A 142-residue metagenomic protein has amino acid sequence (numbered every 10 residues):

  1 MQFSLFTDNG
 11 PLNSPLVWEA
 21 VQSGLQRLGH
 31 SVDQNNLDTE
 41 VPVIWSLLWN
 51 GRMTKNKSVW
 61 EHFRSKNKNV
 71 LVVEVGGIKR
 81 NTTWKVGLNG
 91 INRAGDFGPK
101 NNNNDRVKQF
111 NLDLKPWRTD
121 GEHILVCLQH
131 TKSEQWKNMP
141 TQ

Functional and structural regions predicted by a protein language model:
M1, D38, K66, T119-E122: Residue-level preference for short coil/turn positions at secondary-structure junctions
M1-M53, S133: N-terminal pre-catalytic "stem/leader" segment of glycosyltransferase-like enzymes
F3, V32, N69-L71, I124: Hydrophobic anchor at the start of a short beta-strand that flanks the dinucleotide cofactor-binding loop
F6-D8, V73, C127-Q129: Short hydrophobic segments within beta-strands
N13-W18, M53-S58, T82-K85, Q135-M139: A short acidic (Asp/Glu
V32-N36, N111-D120: Short boundary motifs at domain starts and secondary-structure transition points
L48-L114: Active-site-proximal region of nucleotide-activated glycan assembly enzymes, centered on histidine/acidic-rich loops
T119-Q142: Conserved catalytic-core segment of nucleotide-activated headgroup transferases in glycan assembly
